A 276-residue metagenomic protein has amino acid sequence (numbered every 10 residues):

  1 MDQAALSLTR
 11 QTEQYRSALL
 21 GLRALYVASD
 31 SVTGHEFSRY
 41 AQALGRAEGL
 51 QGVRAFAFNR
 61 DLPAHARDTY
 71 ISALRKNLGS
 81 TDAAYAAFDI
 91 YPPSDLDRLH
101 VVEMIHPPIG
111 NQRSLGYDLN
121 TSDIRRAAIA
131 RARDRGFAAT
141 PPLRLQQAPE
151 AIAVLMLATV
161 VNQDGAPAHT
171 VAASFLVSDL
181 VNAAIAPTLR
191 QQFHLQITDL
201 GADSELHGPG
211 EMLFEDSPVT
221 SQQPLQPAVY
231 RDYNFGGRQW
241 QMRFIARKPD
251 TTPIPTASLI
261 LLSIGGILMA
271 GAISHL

Functional and structural regions predicted by a protein language model:
M1-D30: N-terminal alpha-helical signal peptides/signal-anchor transmembrane segments
D2, V27-F244: Intrinsically disordered, low-complexity polar/acidic regions
Q11, L99-H106, I254-A257: Membrane-targeting and insertion segments and their boundary/processing signals
P224-L276: N-terminal membrane insertion elements
